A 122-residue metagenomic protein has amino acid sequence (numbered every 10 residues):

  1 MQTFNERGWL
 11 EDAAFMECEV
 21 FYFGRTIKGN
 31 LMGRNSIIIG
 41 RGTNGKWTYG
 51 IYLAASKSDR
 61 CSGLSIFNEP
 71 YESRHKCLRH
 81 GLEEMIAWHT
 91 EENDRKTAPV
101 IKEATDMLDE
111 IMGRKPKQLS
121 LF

Functional and structural regions predicted by a protein language model:
M1-R34, A98, E110-F122: Negatively charged, low-complexity tracts enriched in Asp/Glu with abundant Ser/Thr
Q2-T3, G40-R41, G81: Intrinsically disordered, low-complexity regions enriched in Ser/Pro/Gly/Gln/His and often acidic
V20-A54: Amphipathic, interaction-prone secondary-structure segments
L53-E92: A short, exposed loop/beta-hairpin motif centered on an aromatic-Gly-Thr core
E83-I111: Intrinsically disordered, low-complexity, charge-dense segments enriched in Lys/Arg and Glu/Asp interspersed
